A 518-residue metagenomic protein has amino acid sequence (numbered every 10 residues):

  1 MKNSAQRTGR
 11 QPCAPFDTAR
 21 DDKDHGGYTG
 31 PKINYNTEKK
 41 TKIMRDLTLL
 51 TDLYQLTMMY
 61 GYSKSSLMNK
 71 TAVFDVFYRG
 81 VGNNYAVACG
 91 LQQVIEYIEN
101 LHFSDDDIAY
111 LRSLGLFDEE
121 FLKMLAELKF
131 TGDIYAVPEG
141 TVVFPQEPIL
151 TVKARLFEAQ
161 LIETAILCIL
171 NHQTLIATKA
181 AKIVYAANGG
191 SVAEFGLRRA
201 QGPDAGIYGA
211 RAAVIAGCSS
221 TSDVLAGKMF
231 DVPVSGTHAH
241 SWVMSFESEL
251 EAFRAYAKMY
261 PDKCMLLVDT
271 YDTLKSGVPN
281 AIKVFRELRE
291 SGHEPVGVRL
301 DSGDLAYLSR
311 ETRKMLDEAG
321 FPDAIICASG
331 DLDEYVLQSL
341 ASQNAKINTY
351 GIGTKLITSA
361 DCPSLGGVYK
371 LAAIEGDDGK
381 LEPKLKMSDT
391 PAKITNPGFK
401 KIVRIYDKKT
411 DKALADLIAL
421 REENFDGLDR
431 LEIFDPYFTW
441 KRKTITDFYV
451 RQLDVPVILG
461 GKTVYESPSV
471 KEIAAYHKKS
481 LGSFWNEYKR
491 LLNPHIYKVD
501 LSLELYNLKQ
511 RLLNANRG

Functional and structural regions predicted by a protein language model:
K2, T8-G9, C13-P15, R20: A cross-taxon signal for low-complexity, glycine/charged-rich
K2-N3, K32-I33, K39-K40: Polybasic, lysine-rich low-complexity intrinsically disordered segments
G9, G26-G30: Residue-identity detector for glycine
K40-A72, R79-G82, L116, L122-T131 (+5 more regions): Buried, small/hydrophobic-residue-enriched core segments of structured protein domains
I43-K70, N83-A86, A319, A324 (+1 more regions): Gly/Ser/Thr/Ala-enriched C-terminal appendages of enzymes
T71-A126: N-terminal, Lys/Arg-enriched amphipathic/low-complexity engagement segments that precede the first folded domain
